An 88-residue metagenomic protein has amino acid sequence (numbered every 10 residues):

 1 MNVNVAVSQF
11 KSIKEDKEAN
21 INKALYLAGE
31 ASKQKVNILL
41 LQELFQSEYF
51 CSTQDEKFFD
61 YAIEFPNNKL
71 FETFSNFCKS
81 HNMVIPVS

Functional and structural regions predicted by a protein language model:
M1-V7: Extreme N-terminal starter segment of soluble prokaryotic enzymes
Q9-K11, Q42: Residue-level recognition of beta-strand->loop/alpha-helix junctions
K11-L27: N-terminal phosphate-binding loop and adjacent alpha-helix
K17, G29-S88: Cys-nucleophile CN-hydrolase/nitrilase-fold catalytic domain and related Cys-dependent amidase chemistry that acts on
